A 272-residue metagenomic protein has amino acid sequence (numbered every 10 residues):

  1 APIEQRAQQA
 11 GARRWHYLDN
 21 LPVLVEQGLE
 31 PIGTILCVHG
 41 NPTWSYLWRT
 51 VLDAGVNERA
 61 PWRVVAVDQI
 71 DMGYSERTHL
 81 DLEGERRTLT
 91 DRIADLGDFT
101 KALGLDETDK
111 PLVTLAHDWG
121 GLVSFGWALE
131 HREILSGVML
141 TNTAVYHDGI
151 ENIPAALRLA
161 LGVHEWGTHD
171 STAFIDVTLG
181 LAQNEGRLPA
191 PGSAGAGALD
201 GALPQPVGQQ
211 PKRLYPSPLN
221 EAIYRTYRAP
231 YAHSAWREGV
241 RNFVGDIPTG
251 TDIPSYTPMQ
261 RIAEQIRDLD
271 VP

Functional and structural regions predicted by a protein language model:
A1-A7, W15-Q27, I32-T34, L47 (+3 more regions): Flexible "cap/lid" subdomain of the alpha/beta-hydrolase fold that forms the substrate-access gate
C37-G40, A66: Structural cue for short, hydrophobic secondary-structure segments
H39-P42, Y231: Conserved residues at beta->alpha junctions
N41-L52: The serine-hydrolase catalytic nucleophile loop
T50-W62: A short, Lys/Arg-enriched amphipathic alpha-helix followed by its capping loop at the start of a domain
